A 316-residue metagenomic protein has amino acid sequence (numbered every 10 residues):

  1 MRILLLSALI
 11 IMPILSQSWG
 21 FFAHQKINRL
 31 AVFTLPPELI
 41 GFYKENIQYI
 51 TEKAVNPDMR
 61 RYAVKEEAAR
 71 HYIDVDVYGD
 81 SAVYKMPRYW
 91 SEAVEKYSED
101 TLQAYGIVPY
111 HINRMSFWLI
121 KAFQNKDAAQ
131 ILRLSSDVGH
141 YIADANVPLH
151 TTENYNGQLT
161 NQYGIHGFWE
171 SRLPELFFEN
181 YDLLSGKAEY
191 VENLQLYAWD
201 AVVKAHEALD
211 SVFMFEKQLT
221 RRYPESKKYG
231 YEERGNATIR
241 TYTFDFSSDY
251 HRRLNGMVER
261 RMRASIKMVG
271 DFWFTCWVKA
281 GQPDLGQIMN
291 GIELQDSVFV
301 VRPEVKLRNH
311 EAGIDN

Functional and structural regions predicted by a protein language model:
M1, S16, G139, A143-A145: Residue-level micro-sites within transmembrane alpha helices that shape and flank functional polar/acidic positions
I3-M12: Sec-dependent N-terminal signal peptides
I14-D137, E153-G235, R240-R263, D271-N316: N-terminal, motif-rich segments that launch catalysis or mediate targeting to/interaction with membranes, typified by
I142-G157: Catalytic Zn2+-binding segment of zinc metalloproteases
